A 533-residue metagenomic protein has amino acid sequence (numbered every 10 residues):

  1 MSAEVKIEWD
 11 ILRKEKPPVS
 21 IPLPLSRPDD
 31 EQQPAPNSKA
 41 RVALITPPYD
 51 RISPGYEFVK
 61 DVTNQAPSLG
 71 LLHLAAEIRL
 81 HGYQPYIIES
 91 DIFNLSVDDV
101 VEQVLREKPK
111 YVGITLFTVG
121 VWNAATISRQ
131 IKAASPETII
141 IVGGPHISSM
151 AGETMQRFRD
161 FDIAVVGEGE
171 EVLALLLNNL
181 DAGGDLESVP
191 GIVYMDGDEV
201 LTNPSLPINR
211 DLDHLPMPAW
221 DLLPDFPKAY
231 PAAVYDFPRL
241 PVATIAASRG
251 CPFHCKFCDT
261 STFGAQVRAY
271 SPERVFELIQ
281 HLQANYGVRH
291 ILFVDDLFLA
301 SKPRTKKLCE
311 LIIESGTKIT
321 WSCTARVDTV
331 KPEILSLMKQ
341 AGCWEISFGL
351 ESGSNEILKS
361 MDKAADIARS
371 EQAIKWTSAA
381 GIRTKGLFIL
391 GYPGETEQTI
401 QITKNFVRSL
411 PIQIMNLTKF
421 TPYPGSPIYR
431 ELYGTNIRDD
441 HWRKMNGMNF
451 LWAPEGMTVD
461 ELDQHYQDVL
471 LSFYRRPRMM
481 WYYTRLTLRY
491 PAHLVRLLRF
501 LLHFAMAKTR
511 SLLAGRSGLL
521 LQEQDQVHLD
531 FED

Functional and structural regions predicted by a protein language model:
M1-L44, L80, V101, K110 (+3 more regions): Radical SAM enzyme core and accessory elements
V5-S38, P48-V59, V189, M195-A247: N-terminal [4Fe-4S]-dependent radical SAM core
R51-P54, A151, G197, K302-P303 (+5 more regions): Flexible glycine/acidic-rich beta-alpha junction loops that bind and position SAM and/or redox cofactors in anaerobic
G70-D211, G425: Glycine-rich beta-alpha loop elements in corrinoid/cobalamin-binding modules across cobalamin-dependent enzymes
D99-V100, V104, C309-I312, T396-P411: Short, electropositive alpha-helical surface patch
K108-V112, V288, I412: Proline-aspartate-enriched helix->loop->beta-strand connector
E153-E171, Q340-E345, I402-L417: Structural recognition of alpha->loop->beta junctions
P218-L387, Y392, Q401-N405: Radical SAM [4Fe-4S] cluster-binding motif and immediate context
